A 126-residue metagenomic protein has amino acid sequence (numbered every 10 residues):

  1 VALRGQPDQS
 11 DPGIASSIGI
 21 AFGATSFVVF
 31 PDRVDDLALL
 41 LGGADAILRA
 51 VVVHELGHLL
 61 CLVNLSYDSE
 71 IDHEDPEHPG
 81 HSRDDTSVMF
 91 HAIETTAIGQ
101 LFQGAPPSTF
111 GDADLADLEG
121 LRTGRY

Functional and structural regions predicted by a protein language model:
V1-Y67: Active-site-proximal segment of zinc-dependent metalloprotease catalytic domains
L39-G120, R125: The catalytic-center signature of Zn2+-dependent metalloproteases
